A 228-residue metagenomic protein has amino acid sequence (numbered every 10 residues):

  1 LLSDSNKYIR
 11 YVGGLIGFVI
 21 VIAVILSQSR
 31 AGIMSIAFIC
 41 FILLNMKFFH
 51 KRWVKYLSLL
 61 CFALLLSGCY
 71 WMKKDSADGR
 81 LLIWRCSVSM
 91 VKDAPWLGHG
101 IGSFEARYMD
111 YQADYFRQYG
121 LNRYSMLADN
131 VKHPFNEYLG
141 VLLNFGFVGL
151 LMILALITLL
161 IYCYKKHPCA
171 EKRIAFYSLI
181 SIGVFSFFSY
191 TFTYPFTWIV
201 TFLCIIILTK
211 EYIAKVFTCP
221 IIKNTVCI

Functional and structural regions predicted by a protein language model:
L1-K51, K55-Y70, L143, F147-K166 (+2 more regions): Alpha-helical transmembrane segments of multi-pass inner-membrane proteins
I39-L43, Y56-P95, A106, S125-D129: Flexible juxtamembrane loops connecting transmembrane helices in multi-pass membrane enzymes that build or modify
L44, M90, A94-L97, R107 (+3 more regions): Phosphate/oxyanion-binding loops and surfaces in catalytic or ligand/nucleic-acid-binding neighborhoods
W84, L97, V131-L139, Y177-I180: Alpha-helical membrane-protein architecture signal
I101-L143: Interfacial juxtamembrane loops and adjacent helix segments that form the catalytic/substrate-binding surfaces
K166-E171, L203-I228: A juxtamembrane structural motif centered on a specific transmembrane helix
